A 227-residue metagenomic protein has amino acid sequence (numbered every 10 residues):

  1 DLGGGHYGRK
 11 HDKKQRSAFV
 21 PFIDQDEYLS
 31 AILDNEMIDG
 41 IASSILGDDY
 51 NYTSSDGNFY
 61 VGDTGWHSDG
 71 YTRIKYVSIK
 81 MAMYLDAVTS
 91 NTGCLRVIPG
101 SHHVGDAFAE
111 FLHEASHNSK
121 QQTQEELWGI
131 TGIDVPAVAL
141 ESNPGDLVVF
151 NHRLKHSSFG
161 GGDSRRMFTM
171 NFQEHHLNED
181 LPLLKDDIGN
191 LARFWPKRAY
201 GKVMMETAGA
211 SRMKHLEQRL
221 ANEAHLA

Functional and structural regions predicted by a protein language model:
D1-R73: Non-heme Fe(II)-dependent double-stranded beta-helix
G4-G5, L147, R153-A227: Non-heme Fe(II)/2-oxoglutarate
Y60, I98-G105, F172-L177: Short edge-strand/loop segments of extracellular domains
H67-S78, V135-P136, S142, D163-S164: A short beta-loop-beta micro-motif enriched in histidine and acidic residues
D69, Q122-I133, R165-R166, L183-N190: Short, surface-exposed loop/helix-turn segments at secondary-structure junctions that function as lids/hinges flanking
R73-S90, E141-P144, V149, N171-H175: Short, conserved beta-strand element in jelly-roll/cupin
I79, G93, R166: Change "...and in nucleic-acid phosphodiester-cleaving endonucleases..." to "...and in nucleic-acid processing enzymes
S90-K155: Double-stranded beta-helix
